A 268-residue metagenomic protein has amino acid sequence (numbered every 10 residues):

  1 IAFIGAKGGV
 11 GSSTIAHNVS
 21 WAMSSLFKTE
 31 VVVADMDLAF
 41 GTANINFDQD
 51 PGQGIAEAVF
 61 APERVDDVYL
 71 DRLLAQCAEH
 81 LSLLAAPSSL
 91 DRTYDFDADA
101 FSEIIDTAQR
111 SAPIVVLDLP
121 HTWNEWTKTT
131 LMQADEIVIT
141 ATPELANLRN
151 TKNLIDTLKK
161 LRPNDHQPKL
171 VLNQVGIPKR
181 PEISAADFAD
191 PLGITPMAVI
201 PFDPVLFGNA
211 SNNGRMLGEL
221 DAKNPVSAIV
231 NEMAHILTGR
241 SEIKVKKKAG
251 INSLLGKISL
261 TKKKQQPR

Functional and structural regions predicted by a protein language model:
I1-V32: Walker A (P-loop) phosphate-binding motif
A6, A141-T142, P168-R180, V199-L206 (+1 more regions): G-domain G4 guanine-recognition motif of GTPases
L26-L83, A198: Phosphate-binding loop that captures ATP/GTP phosphates
P62-W123, K128, L148: Cytosolic-facing regulatory segments adjacent to core modules
A134-N153: Conserved Switch II/interswitch segment of TRAFAC-class P-loop GTPases
K152-D165: Conserved C-terminal guanine-recognition region of P-loop GTPase G domains, centered on the G4
V175-G176, A189-L217, V230: Beta-strand-loop-alpha "switch" segments that mediate conformational coupling across diverse proteins
N212-R268: NTP-binding/hydrolysis catalytic cores, primarily Walker-type P-loop NTPases
